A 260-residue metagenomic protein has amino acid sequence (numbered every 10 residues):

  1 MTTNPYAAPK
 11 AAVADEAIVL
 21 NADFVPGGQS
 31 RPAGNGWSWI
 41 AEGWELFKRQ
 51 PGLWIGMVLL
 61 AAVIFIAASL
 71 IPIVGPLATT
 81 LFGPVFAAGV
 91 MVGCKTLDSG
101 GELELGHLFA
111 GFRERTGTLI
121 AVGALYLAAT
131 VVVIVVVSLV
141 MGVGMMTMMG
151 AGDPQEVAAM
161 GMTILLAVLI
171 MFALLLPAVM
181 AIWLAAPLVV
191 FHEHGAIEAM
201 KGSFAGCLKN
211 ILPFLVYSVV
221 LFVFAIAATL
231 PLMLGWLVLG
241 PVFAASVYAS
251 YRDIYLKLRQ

Functional and structural regions predicted by a protein language model:
T2-Q260: Hydrophobic alpha-helical membrane segments
